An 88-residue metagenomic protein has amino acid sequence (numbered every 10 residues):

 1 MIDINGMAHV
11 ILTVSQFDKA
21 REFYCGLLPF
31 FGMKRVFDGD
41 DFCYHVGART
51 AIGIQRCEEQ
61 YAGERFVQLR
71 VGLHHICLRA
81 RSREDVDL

Functional and structural regions predicted by a protein language model:
M1-I4, V46-A48: A short, polar/charged loop/turn motif at coil->beta-strand junctions and beta-hairpin connectors
I2, A8, F31-D38, R56 (+2 more regions): Long, contiguous binding/interaction regions
M7-Q16, C43, F66-L88: Vicinal oxygen chelate
I11-E58: Core segments of cupin and vicinal oxygen chelate
E22, Q55, E64, V86-L88: Short acidic, gly/pro-rich beta-turn/loop elements at beta-sheet edges and active-site/ligand-binding grooves
Q60-F66: Short beta-strand/turn micro-motifs at beta-sheet edges
